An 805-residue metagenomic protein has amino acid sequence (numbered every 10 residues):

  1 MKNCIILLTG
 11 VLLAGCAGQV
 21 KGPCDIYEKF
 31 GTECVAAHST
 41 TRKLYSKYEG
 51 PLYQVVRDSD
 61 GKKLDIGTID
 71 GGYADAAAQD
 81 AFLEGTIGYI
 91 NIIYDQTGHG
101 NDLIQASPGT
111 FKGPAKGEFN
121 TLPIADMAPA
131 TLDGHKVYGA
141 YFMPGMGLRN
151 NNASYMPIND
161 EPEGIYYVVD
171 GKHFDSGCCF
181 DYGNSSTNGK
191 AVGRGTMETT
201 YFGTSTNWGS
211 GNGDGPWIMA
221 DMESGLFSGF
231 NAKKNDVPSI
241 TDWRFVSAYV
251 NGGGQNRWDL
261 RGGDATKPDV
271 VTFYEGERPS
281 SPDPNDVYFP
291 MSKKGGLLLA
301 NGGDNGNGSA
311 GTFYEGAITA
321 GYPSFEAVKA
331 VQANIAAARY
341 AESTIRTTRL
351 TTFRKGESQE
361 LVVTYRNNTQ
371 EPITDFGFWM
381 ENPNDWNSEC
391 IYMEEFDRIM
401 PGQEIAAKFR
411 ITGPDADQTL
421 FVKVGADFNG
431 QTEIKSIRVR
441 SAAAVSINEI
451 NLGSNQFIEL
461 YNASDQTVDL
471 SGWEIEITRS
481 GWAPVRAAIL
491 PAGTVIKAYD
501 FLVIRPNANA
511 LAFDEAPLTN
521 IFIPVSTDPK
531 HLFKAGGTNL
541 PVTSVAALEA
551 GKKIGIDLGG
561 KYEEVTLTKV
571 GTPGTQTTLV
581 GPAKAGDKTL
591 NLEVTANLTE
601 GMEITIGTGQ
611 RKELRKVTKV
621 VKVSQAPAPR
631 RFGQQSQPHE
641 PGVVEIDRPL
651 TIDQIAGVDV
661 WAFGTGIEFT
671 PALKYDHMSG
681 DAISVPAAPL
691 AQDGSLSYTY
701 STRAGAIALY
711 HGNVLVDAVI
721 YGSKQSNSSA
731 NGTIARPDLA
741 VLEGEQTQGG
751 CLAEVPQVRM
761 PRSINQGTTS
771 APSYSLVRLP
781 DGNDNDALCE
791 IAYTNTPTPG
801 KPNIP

Functional and structural regions predicted by a protein language model:
C4, I90, G98-W243, G253-W258 (+2 more regions): Extracellular glycan-recognition modules
Q19-K116, Y166, A338-R339, S446-I450 (+1 more regions): GGW-centered surface loops in extracellular recognition modules
K21-C24, K29, K43, T494-I496 (+1 more regions): Autoprocessing Asn-cyclization modules and mimics
D286-F313, Y322, A691-G694: Extracellular glycan-interaction patches encoded by glycine-rich segments
I318-I345, P638, T794, P799-P805: Extended recognition patches within non-cytosolic domains
P414-A442, N509-K534, L709-D717: Terminal connector regions
R438-G481, D557-Y562, T566-V570, A688-A704 (+1 more regions): A structural motif detector for short, solvent-exposed N-terminal "entry" segments of globular domains
A463, P491, V495-A498, G571 (+4 more regions): Conserved beta-structured recognition patch
